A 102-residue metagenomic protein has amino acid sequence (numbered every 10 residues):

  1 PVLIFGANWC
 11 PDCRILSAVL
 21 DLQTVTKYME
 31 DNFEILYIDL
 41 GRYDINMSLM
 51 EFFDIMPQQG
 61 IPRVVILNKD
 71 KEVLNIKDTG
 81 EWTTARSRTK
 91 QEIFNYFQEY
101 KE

Functional and structural regions predicted by a protein language model:
P1-C10: Short active-site neighborhood of thiol/selenol oxidoreductases, capturing the structured segment around
P1-V2, D31-L36, I61-P62, K69: Loop/turn elements at helix/coil->beta-strand transitions in domains of secreted/extracellular proteins
I4, V19-Q23, D44, S87-Q91: Soluble non-cytosolic domains of exported or imported proteins
D12-R14, I45-M47, L74-I76: Extracytoplasmic/secreted cell-surface and envelope-processing proteins
C13-Y28: Typically the conserved alpha-helix immediately C-terminal to a functionally engaged Cys/Sec in thioredoxin-like
T26-M47: Thiol-based oxidoreductase modules, predominantly thioredoxin-like and allied folds used for disulfide exchange
G41-P62, L67-D70: Structural alpha/beta surface segment adjacent to cysteine/selenocysteine redox centers across thiol/disulfide enzymes
Q59-E102: Non-catalytic, surface beta->alpha helical segment in thiol-disulfide oxidoreductase systems
